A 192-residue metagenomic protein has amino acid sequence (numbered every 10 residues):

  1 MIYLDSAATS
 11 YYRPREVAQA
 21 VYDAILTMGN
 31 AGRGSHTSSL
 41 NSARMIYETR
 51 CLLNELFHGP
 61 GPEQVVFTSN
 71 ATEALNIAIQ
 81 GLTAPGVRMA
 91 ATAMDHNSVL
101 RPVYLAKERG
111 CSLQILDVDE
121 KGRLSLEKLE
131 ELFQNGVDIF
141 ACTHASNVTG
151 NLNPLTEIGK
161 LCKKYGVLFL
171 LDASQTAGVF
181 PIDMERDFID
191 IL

Functional and structural regions predicted by a protein language model:
M1-L192: Pyridoxal 5′-phosphate
